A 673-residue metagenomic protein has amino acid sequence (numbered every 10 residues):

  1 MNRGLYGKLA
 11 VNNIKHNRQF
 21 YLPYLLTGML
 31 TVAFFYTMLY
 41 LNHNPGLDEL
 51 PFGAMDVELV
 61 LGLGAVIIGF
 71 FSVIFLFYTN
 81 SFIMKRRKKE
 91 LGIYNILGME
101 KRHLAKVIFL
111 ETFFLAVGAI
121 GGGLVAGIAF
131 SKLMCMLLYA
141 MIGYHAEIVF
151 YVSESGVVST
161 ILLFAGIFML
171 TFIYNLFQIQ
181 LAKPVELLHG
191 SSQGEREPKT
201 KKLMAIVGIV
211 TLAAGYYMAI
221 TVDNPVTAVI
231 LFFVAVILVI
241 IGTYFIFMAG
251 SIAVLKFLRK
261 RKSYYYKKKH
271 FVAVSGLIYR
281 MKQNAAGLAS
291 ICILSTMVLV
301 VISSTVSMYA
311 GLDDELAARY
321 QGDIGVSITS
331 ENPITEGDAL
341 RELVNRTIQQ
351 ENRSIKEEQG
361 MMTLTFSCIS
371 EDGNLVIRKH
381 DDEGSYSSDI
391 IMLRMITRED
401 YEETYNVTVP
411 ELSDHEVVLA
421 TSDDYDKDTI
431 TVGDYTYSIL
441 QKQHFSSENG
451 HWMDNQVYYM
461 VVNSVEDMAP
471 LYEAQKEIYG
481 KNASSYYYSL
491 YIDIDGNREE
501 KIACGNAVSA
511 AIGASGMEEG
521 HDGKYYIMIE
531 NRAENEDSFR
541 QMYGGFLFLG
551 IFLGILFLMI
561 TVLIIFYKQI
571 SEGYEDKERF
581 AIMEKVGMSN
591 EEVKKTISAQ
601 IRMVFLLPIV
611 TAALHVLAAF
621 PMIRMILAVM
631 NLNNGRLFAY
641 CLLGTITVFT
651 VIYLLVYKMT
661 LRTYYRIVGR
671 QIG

Functional and structural regions predicted by a protein language model:
M1-V32, E197-K202, T211, F247-S295 (+2 more regions): N-terminal Sec/SRP start-transfer signal
R3-K8, L181-E195, Y574-E575, Y665-G673: Short cytosolic juxtamembrane segments of multi-pass membrane proteins
Q19-G46, M55-G92, F113-A126, I206 (+5 more regions): Hydrophobic alpha-helical transmembrane segments of multi-pass inner-membrane transport and secretion
Y40-P51, M55, L124-G156, A213-L231 (+1 more regions): Short helix-loop junctions at transmembrane helix boundaries
Y78, R86, Q178, N224 (+5 more regions): Juxtamembrane interface at the cytosolic side of transmembrane helices
F114-L258: Hydrophobic alpha-helical segments
E315-T329, T335-M559: Basic-flanked hydrophobic alpha-helices used for secretion and membrane insertion
